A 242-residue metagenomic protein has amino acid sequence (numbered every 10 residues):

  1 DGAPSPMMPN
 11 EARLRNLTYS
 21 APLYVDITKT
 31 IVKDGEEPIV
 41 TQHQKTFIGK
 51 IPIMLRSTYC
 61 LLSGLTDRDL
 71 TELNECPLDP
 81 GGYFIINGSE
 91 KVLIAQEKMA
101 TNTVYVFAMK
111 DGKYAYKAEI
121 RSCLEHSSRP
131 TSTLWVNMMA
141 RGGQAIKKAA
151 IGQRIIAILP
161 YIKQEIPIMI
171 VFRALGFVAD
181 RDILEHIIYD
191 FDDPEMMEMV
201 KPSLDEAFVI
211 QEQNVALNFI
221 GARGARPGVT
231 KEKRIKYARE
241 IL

Functional and structural regions predicted by a protein language model:
D1-L242: N-terminal non-catalytic structural scaffold regions of very large proteins
